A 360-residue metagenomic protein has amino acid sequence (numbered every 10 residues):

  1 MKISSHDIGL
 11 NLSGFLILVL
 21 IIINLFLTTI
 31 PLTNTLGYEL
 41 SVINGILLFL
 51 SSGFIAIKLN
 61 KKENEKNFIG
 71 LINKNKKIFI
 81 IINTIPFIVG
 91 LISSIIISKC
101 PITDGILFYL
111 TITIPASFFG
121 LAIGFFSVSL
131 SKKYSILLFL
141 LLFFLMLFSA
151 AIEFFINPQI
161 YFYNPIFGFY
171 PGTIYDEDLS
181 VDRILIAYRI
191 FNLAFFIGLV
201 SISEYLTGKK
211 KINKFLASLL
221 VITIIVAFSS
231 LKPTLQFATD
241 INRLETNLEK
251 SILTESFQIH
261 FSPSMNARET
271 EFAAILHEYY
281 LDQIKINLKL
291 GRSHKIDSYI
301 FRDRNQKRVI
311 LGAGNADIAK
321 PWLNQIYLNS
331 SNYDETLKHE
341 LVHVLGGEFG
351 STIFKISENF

Functional and structural regions predicted by a protein language model:
M1-L59, T207: Hydrophobic alpha-helical transmembrane segments
I30-Y38, I85-F108, F139-Y188: Membrane-interfacial interhelical loops
T35, E39, L244-K355: Juxtacatalytic substrate-recognition/specificity segment
S41-N83: Helix-loop-helix units of permease transmembrane domains in multi-pass membrane transporters, especially ABC
F87, L91, F349-F360: Post-HEXXH active-site segment of zinc metalloproteases
S135-S149, F215-T223: Central hydrophobic cores of alpha-helical transmembrane segments in multi-pass integral membrane proteins
Y188-S218: Cytosolic-side transmembrane helix boundary signature
K209-Q236: Internal/C-terminal transmembrane anchor helices
